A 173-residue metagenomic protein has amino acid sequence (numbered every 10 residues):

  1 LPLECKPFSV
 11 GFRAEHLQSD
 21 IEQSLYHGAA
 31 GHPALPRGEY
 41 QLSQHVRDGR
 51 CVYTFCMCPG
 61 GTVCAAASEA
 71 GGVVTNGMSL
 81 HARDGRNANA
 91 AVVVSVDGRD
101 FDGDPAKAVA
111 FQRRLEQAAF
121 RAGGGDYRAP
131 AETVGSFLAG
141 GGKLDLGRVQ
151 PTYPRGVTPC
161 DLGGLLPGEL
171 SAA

Functional and structural regions predicted by a protein language model:
L1-A173: Residues forming the flavin
